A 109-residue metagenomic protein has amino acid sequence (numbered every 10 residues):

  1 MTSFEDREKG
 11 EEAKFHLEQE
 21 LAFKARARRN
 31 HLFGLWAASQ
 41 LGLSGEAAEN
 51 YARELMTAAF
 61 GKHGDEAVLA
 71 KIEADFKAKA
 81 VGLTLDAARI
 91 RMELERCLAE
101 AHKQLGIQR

Functional and structural regions predicted by a protein language model:
M1-R109: A charge-rich, low-complexity, intrinsically flexible signal that marks solvent-exposed coils, linkers, repeats
